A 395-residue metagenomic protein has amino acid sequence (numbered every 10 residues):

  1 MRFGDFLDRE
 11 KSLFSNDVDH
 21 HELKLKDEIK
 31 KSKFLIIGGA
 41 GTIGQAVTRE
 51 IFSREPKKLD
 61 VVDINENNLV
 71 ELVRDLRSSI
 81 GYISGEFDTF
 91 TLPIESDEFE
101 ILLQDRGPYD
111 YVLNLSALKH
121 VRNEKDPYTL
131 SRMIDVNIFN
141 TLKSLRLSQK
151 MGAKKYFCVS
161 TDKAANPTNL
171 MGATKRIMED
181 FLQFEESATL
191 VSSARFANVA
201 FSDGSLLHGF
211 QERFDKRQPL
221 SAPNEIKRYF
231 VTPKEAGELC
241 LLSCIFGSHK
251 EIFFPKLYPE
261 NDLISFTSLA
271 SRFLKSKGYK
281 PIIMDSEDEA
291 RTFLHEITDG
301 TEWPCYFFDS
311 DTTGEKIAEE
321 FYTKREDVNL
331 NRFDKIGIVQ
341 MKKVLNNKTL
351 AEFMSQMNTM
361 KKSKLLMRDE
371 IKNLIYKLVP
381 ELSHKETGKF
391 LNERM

Functional and structural regions predicted by a protein language model:
F6-L7, K24, E28, L182-M395: Strand-loop microenvironment adjacent to phosphate/nucleotide-handling motifs in alpha/beta enzyme folds
R9-S32: A short, basic/flexible loop-to-alpha-helix module at the beginning of a structural domain
I36-I37, V61: Hydrophobic Val/Ile/Leu positions in short beta-strands of Rossmann-like dinucleotide-binding domains
A40: Conserved glycine-rich cofactor-binding loop
I43: Hydrophobic/small residue at the entry helix of a nucleotide-binding pocket
A46, E50-V61, R77, I83-G85 (+1 more regions): NAD(P)H-binding glycine-rich loop region in Rossmannoid oxidoreductase-like domains and their noncatalytic homologs
D63-N68: Helix N-cap at the beta1-alpha1 junction of Rossmann-like dinucleotide-binding domains, i.e., the first residues
N114, L118-R176, F184: Conserved Rossmann-fold NAD(P)-dependent oxidoreductase catalytic core, especially the SDR/UDP-sugar
